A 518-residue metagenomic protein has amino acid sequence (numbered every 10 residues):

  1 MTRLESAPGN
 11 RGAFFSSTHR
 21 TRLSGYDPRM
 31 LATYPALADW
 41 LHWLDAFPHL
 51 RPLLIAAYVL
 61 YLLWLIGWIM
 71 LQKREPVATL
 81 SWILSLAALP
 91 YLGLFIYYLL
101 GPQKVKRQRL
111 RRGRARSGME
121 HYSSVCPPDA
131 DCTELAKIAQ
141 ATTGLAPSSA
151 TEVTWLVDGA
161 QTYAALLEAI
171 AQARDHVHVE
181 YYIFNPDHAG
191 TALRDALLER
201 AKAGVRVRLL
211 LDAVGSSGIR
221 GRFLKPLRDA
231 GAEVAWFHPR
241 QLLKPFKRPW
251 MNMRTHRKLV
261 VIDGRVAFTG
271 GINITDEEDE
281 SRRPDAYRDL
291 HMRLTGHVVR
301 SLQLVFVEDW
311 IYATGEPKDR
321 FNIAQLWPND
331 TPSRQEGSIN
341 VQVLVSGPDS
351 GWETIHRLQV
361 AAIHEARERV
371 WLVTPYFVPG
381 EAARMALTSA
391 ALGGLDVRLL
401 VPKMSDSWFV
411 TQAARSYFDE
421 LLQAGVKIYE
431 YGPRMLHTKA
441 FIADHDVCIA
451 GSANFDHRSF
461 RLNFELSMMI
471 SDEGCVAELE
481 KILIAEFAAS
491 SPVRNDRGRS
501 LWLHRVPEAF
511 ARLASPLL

Functional and structural regions predicted by a protein language model:
T2-S17: Positively charged N-terminal leader segments that act as targeting/secretion signals
F15, R20-R29: Short, Lys/Arg-enriched N-terminal segments with co-localized hydrophobic residues within the first ~10-30 amino acids
G25-R357, A361, E365, S405 (+5 more regions): N-terminal localization/anchoring segments of enzymes in phospholipid and broader phosphate metabolism
Y376-R398, P402, S407: Helical hairpin unit composed of two closely spaced alpha helices linked by a short loop
I428-G432: Active-site donor-binding acidic/aromatic loop of nucleotide-activated sugar and phosphosugar transferases involved
K439: Catalytic-core elements of nucleic-acid end-processing and repair enzymes
